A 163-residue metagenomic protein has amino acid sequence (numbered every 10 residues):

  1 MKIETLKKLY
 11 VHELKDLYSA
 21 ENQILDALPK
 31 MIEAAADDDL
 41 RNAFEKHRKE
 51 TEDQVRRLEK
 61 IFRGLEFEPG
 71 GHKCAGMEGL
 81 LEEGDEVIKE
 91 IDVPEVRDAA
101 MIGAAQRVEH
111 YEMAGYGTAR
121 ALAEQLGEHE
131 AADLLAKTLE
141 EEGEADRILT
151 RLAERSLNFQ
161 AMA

Functional and structural regions predicted by a protein language model:
M1-A163: Amphipathic alpha-helical hairpins
